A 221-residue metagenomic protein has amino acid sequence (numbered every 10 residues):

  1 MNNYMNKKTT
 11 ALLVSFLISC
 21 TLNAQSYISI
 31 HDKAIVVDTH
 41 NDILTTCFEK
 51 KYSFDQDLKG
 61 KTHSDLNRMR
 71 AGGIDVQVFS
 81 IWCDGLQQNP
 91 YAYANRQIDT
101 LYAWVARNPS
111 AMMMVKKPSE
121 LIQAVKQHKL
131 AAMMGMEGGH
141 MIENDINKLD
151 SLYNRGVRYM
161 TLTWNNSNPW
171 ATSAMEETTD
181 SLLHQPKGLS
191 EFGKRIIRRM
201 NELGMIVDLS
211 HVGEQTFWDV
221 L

Functional and structural regions predicted by a protein language model:
M1-S29: Bacterial Sec-dependent N-terminal signal peptides
N6-T10, D42, T46, V212: A generic signature of intrinsically disordered, low-complexity regions enriched in glycine/proline and charged/polar
K7-K8, R158, R199: Basic side chains
L17-I18, K50, W218: Alpha-helical transmembrane segments and their juxtamembrane interfaces
Q25-L183, L221: N-terminal hydrophobic targeting/anchoring segments and the immediately downstream early-domain regions of hydrolases
N144-N154, E176-L221: Histidine/acidic residue-rich metal-binding segments in metalloenzymes
